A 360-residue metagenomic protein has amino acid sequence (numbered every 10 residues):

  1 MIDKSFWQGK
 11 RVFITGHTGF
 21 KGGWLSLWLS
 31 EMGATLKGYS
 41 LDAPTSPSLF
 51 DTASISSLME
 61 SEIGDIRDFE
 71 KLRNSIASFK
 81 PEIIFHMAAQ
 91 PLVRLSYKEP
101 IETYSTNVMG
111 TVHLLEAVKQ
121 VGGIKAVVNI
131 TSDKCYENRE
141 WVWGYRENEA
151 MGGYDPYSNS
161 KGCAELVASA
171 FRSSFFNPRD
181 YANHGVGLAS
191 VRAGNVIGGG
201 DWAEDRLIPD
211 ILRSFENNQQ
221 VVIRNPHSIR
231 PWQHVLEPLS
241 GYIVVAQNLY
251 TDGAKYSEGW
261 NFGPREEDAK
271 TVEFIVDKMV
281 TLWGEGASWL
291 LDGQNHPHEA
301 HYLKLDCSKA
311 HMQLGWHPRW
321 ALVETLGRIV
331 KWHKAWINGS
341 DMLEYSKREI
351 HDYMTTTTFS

Functional and structural regions predicted by a protein language model:
M1-A193, E349-M354: N-terminal Rossmann-like NAD(P)+-binding domain of SDR-like oxidoreductases, especially those catalyzing
E31-G38, G64, N195, F215-S360: C-terminal substrate-binding subdomain of Rossmann-fold SDR/epimerase-dehydratase oxidoreductases
R67, L92, T103, G198 (+2 more regions): Glycine-/small-residue-rich active-site loops that bind phosphorylated ligands and cofactors
K71, E102, M109, L207 (+2 more regions): Residue-level recognition of oxygen-bearing side chains
E149, L188, P209, R213-I223: C-terminal structured domain segments across diverse proteins
